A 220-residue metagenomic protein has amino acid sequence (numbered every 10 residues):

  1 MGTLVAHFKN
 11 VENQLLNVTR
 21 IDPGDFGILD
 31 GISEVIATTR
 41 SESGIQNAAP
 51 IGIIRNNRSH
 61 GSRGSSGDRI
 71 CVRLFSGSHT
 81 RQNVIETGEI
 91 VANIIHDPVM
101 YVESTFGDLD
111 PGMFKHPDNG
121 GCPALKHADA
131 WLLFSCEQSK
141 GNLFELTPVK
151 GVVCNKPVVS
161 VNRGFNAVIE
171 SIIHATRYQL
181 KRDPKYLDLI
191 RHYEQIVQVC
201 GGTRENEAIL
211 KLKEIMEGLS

Functional and structural regions predicted by a protein language model:
G2-W131, S135-S220: Basic, polyanion-binding surface patches
